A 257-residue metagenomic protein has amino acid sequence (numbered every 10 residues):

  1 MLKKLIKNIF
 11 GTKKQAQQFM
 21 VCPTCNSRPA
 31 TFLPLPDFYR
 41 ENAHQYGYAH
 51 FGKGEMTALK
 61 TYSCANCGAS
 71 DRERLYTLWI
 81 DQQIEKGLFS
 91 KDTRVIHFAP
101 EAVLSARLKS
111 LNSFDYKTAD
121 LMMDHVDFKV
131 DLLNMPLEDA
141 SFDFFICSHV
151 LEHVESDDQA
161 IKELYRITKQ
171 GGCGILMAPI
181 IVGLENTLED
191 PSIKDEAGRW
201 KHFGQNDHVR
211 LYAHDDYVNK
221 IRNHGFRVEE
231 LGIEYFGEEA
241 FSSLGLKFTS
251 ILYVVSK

Functional and structural regions predicted by a protein language model:
M1-P136, G232-S256: Conserved N-terminal segment of class I S-adenosyl-L-methionine
G11-M20, T24-S27, E155-Y165, K169-K257: S-adenosyl-L-methionine-dependent methyltransferase catalytic module, highlighting the catalytic core
G52, S148, Q205: Conserved short-loop catalytic and cofactor-binding motifs
F98, F145-I146: Hydrophobic beta-strand segment of the Class I
L121, C147, P179-I181: An acidic- and aromatic-residue-enriched active-site/binding cleft used to recognize and process polar
L133-F145: A short acidic, Gly/Pro-enriched loop at the edge of an enzyme's catalytic core that lines a small-molecule cofactor
H149-H153: Short catalytic micro-motifs in class I SAM-dependent methyltransferases
